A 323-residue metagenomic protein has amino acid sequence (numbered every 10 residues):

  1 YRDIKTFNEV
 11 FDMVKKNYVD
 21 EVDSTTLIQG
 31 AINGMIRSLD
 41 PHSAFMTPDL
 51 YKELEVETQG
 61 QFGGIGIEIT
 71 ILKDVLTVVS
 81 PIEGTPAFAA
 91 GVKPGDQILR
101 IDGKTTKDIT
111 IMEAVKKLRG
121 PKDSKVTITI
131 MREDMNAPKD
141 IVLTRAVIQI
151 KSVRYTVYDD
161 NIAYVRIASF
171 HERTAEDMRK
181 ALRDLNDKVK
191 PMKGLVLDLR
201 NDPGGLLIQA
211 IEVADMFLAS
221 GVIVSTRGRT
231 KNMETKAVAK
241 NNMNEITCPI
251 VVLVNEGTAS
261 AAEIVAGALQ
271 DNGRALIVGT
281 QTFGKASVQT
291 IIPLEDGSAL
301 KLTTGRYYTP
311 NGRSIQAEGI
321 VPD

Functional and structural regions predicted by a protein language model:
Y1-F45, L76: Terminal targeting/pro-maturation regions of precursor/exported proteins
R2-D3, M13-S24, T77-P81, T85-P94 (+1 more regions): Cleft-lining beta-strand/loop regions that shape enzyme active-site pockets
G30, H42-S80: PDZ/PDZ-like peptide-tail recognition elements
G63-I65, L76, V126, S298 (+1 more regions): Change "...and in nucleic-acid phosphodiester-cleaving endonucleases..." to "...and in nucleic-acid processing enzymes
L294-G305, V321: Short acidic, Pro/Gly- and aromatic-enriched capping/linker segments at domain boundaries
R306-D323: Conserved functional hotspot residues or short segments at active or partner-binding sites across diverse domains
